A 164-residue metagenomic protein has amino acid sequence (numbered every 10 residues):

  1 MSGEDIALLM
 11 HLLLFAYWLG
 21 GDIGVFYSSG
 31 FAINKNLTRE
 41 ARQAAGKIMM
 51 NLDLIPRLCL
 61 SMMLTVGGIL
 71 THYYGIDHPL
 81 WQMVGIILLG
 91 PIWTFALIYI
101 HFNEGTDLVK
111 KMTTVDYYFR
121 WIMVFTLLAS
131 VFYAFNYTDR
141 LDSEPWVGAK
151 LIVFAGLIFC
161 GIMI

Functional and structural regions predicted by a protein language model:
M1-I164: Polytopic transmembrane helical bundles with strong interfacial aromatic enrichment
